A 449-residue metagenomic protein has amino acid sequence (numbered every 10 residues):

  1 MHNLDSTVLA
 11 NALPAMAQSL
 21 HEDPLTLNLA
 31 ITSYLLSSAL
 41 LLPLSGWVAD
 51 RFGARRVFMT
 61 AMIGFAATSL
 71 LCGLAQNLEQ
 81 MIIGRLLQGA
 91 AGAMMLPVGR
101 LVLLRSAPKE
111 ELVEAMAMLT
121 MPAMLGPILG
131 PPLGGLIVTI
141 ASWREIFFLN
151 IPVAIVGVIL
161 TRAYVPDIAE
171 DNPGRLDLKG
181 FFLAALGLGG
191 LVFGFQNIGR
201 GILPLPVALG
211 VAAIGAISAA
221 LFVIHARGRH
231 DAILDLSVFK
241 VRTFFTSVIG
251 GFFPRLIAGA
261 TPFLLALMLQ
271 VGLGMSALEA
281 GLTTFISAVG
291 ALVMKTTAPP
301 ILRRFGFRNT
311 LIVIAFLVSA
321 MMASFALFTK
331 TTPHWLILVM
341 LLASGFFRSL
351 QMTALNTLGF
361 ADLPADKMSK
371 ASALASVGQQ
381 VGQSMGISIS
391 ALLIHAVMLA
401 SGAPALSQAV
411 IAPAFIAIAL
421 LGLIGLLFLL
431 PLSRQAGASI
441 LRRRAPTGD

Functional and structural regions predicted by a protein language model:
M1-L4, L9-L13, L20, P24-I31 (+6 more regions): 12-transmembrane solute porter fold
L36-L40, L70, M124, I128 (+4 more regions): Hydrophobic/small/kink-forming positions within alpha-helical transmembrane segments of polytopic membrane proteins
L42-K179: Helix-loop-helix hairpins in multi-pass membrane proteins, especially solute transporters
F58, F65, M81, L176 (+4 more regions): Hydrophobic alpha-helix/TM-entry signal in multi-pass membrane transporters
G64-L74, V153-L160, G187, F195 (+4 more regions): Transmembrane-helix signature of multi-pass solute transporters
M121, L125-A141, F193, V381-A400: A gly/Pro-rich, aromatic-decorated transmembrane alpha-helix motif that marks the paired, flexible gating helices
T139-G250, M275-S276, T283, I418-A419 (+1 more regions): Hydrophobic transmembrane-helix bundles of small-molecule transporters
E170, L430-D449: Intrinsic disorder in cytosolic terminal tails and internal cytosolic loops of multi-pass membrane transporters
